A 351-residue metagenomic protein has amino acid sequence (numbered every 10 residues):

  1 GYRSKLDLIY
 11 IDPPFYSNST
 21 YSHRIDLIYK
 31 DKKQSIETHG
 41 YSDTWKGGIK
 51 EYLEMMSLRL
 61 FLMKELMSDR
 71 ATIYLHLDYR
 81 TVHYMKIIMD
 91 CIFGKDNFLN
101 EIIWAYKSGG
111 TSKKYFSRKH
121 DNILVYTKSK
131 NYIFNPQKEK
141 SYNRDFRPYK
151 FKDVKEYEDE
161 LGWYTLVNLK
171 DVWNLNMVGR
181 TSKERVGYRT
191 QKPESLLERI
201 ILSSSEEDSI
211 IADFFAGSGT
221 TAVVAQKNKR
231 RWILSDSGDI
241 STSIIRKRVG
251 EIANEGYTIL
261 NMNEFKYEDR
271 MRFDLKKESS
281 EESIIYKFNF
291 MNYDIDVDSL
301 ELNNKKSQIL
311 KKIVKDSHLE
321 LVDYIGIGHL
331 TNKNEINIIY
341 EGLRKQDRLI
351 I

Functional and structural regions predicted by a protein language model:
G1-T72, R80, D121-I123, P136-E160 (+1 more regions): SAM-dependent methyltransferase catalytic-core segment centered on the flexible catalytic loop and adjoining short
Y2-R3, K86-C91, K95-V178, E194-I200 (+3 more regions): Accessory, often C-terminal, charged low-complexity segments
S4-H23, M89, I211-A225, L234-S235 (+1 more regions): Conserved proline-anchored active-site loop of SAM-dependent methyltransferases that bridges a beta-strand
Y16-N18, T81-Y84, G109, R180-K183 (+3 more regions): Flexible loop/turn segments at secondary-structure boundaries
I36-K46, L175-G187: Short glycine/proline-rich turn/loop motifs
E65-M67, H76, I92, S204: Conserved helix-to-beta-strand junction in the class I
I73-D78, F215, R231-D236: Conserved RecA-like ASCE P-loop NTPase motor core of nucleic-acid helicases/translocases
E184-L196: Conserved SAM-binding loop and adjacent beta-strand
